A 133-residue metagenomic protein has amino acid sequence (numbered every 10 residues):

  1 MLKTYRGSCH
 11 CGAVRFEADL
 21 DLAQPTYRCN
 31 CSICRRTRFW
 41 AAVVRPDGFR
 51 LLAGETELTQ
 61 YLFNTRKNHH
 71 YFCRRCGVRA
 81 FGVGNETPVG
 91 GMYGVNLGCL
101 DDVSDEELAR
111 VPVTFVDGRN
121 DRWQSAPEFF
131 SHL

Functional and structural regions predicted by a protein language model:
M1-S8, A13-L133: A short Gly-Trp-Pro
